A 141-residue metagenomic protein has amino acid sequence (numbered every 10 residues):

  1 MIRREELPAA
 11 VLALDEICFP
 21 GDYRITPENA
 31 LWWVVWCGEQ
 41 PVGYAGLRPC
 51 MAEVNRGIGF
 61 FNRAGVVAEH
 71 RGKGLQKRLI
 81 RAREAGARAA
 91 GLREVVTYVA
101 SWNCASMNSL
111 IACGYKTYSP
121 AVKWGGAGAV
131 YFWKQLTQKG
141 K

Functional and structural regions predicted by a protein language model:
M1-E6, Q135-K141: Conserved N-terminal entry element of GNAT/NAT acetyltransferase domains
E5-N62, V67-E69, I80: Acetyl-CoA-dependent GNAT
N29, N55, N103, W124-G128: Short acidic/glycine-enriched loop/turn segments that link adjacent beta-strands
R63, V99-S101: A cross-domain feature marking catalytic cores of carbohydrate-active enzymes and several ubiquitous metabolic/repair
V66, G72-A85, N108, A112: Conserved acetyl-CoA-binding loop-helix of GNAT-fold acetyltransferases
R71-K73, K77, V95, G128-Q138: Accessory recognition modules or surfaces
A87-V99: Conserved GNAT acetyl-CoA-binding A-motif
Y98-V99, I111-Y131: Conserved catalytic-core motifs of GNAT/GCN5-like acyltransferases
